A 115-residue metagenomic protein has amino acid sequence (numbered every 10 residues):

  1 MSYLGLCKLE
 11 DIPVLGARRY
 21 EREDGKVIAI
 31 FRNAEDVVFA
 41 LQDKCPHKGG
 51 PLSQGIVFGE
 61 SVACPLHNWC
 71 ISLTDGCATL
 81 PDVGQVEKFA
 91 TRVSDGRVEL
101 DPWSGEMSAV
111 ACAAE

Functional and structural regions predicted by a protein language model:
M1-G59, F89-E115: N-terminal pre-ligand scaffold of iron-sulfur
C45, C64-H67: Short cysteine clusters
I56-E60, T79-Q85: Short linker/helix segments within small regulatory modules
L66, P81, V86-K88, D95: Short edge beta-strand segments in beta-sheet-rich domains
